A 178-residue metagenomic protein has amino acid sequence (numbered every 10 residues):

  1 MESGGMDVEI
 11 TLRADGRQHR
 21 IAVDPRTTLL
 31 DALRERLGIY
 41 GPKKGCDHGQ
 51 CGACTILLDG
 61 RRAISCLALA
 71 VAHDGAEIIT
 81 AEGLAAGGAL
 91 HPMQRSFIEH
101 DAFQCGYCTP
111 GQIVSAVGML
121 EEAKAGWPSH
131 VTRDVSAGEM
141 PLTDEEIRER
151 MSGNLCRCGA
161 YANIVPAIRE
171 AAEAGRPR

Functional and structural regions predicted by a protein language model:
M1-R178: Signature of N-terminal electron-transfer/Fe-S-associated modules in redox systems
